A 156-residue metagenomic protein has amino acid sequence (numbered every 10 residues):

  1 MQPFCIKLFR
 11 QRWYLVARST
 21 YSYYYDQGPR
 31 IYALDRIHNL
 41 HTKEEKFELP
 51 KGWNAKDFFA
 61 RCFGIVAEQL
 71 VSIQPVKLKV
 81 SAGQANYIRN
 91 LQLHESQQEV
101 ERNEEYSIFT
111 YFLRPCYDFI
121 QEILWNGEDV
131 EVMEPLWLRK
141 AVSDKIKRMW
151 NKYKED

Functional and structural regions predicted by a protein language model:
M1-V76: Core beta-strand-centered patch of the WYL/Sm-like small regulatory domain
F58-D156: Polybasic (Lys/Arg-rich)
